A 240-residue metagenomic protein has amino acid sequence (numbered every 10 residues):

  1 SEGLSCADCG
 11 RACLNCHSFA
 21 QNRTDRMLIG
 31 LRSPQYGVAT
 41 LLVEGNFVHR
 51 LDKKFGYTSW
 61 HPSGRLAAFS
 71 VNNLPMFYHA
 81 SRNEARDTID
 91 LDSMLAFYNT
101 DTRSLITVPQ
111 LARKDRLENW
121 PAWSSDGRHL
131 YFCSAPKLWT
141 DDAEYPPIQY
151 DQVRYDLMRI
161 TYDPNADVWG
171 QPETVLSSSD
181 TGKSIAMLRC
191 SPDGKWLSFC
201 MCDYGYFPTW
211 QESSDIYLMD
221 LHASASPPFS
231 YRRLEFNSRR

Functional and structural regions predicted by a protein language model:
E2-A12, L41-G56, F97-L117, I160-S184 (+1 more regions): Multi-bladed beta-propeller domains
C13-N15, K54-G56, L91, L117-N119 (+3 more regions): Beta-rich catalytic cores
S18-A20, S59, A122, R189: Conserved beta-strand position repeated across blades of beta-propeller domains
Q21-R23, P62-S63, S125-D126, P192-D193: Residue-level detector of Asp-centered blade-edge/turn motifs that repeat once per structural unit in beta-propeller
R26-G30, L66-S70, H129-C133, W196-C200: Residue position within the beta-strands of beta-propeller blades
Y36-A39, L91-L95, Y155-L157, S214-I216 (+1 more regions): Repetitive beta-architecture junctions, highlighting loop-to-beta-strand starts across blade-like repeats
L42, F69-D92, C133-R154, C200-S213: Short, conserved, GDST-rich strand-edge loop motifs in beta-rich repeat architectures
G45-R65, F69-R86, D90-M94, L105-N119: Asp-box/WD-like beta-propeller blade repeats and closely related beta-sheet repeat scaffolds
